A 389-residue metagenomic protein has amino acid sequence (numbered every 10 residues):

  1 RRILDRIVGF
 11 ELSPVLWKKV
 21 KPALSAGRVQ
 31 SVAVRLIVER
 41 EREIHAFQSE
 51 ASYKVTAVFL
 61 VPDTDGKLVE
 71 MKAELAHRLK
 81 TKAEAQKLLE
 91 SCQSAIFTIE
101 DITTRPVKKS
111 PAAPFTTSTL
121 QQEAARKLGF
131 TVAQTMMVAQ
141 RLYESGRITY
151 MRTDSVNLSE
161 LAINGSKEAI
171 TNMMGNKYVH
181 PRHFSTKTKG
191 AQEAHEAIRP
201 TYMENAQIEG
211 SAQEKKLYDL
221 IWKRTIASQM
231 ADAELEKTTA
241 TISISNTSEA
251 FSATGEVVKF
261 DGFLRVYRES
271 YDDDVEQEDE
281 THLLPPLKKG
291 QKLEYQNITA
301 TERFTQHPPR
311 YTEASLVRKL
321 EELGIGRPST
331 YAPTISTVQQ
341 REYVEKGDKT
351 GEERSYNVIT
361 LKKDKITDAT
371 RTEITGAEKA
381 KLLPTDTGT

Functional and structural regions predicted by a protein language model:
R1-T104, E196-E249, G255-K259: Phosphate-backbone binding and catalysis cores of DNA-processing enzymes
I44-A46, A85, T103, V132-A133 (+1 more regions): Basic, low-complexity terminal or inter-domain segments flanking catalytic cores
S110-T117: DNA transaction DNA-binding modules
E123, K127-T131: A conserved hydrophobic secondary-structure block that centers on an alpha-helix together with its immediately flanking
